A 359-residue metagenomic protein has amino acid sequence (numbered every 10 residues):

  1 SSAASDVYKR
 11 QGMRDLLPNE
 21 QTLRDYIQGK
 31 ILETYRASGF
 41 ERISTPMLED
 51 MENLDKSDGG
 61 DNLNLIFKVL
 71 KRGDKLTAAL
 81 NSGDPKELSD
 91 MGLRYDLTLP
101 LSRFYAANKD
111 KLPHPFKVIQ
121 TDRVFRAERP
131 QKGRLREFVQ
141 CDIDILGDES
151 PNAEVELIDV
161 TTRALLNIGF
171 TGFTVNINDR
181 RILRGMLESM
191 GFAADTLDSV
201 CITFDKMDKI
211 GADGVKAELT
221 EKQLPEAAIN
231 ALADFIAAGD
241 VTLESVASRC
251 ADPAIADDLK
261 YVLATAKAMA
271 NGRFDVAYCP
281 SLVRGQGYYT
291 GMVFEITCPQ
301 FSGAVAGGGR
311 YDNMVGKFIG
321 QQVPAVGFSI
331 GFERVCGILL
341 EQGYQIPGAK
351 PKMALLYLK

Functional and structural regions predicted by a protein language model:
S1-Y8: Short, small-residue-biased leader/transition segments that mark boundaries at the very start of proteins
K9-L16: Generic N-terminal amphipathic, Lys/Arg-enriched alpha-helix
L23-F40, E49-D50, P85-L88, D96-T171 (+1 more regions): Positively charged, Gly/Ser-enriched RNA/tRNA-binding surfaces
R42-S44, I66-L70, G92-R94, K117-Q120: Short, conserved beta-strand segments within well-ordered enzyme catalytic domains that often line or immediately flank
T45-N64, I177-S189, L282-T290: Beta-rich nucleic-acid/ligand-interaction surfaces
M47-M91: Polyanion/phosphate-binding surface patch
N62-L76, F192-A212, C298: Acidic, His- and aromatic-enriched active-site or binding-groove loops in soluble protein domains that engage sugars
